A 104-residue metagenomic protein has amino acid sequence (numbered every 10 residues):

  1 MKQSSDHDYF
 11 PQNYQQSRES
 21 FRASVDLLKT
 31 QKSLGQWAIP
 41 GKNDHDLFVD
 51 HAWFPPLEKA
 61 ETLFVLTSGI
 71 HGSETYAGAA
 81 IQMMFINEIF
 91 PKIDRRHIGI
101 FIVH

Functional and structural regions predicted by a protein language model:
M1-H104: Structured catalytic-domain cores with a bias toward divalent-metal coordination
